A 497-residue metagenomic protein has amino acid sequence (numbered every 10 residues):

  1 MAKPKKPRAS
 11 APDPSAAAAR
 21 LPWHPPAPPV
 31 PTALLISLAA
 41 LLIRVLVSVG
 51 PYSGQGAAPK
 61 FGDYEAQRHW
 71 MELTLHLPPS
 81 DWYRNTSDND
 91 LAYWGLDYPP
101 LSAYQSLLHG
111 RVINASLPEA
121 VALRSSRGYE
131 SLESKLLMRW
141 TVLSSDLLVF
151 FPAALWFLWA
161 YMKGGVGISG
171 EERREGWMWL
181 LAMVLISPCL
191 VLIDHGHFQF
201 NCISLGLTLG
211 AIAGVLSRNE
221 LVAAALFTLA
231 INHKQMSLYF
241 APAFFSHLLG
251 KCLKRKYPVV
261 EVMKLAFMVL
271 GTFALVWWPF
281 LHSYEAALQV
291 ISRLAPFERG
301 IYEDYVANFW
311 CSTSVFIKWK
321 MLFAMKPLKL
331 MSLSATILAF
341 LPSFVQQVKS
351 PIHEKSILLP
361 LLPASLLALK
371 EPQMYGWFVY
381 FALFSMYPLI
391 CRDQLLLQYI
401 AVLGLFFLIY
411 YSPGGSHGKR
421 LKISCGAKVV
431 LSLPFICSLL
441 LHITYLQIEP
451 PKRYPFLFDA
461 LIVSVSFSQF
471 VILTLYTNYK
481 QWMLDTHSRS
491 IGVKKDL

Functional and structural regions predicted by a protein language model:
M1-G54, L155-L158, M162, R174-L180 (+2 more regions): Start-transfer (signal-anchor) and selected internal transmembrane alpha helices of multi-pass inner/ER membrane
L34-L38, Q105, M178-A182, A225 (+1 more regions): Hydrophobic alpha-helical transmembrane segments
I43, V47, S102, V149 (+3 more regions): Alpha-helical transmembrane segments of multipass membrane proteins
Y64-S116, V121-S144, S187-L207, Y257-A364 (+2 more regions): Membrane-interfacial catalytic/cofactor-binding modules of polytopic membrane enzymes
P118-S125, A153-P188: Transmembrane-helix signature of polytopic, membrane-embedded enzymes that assemble or transfer cell-envelope glycans
V166-G170, L209-V222, L248, C252-K254: Membrane-interface transmembrane helices that cradle and orient dolichyl/undecaprenyl
C189-L192, G210-G214, L221-P242, F381-Y387: Membrane-interface alpha helices of multi-pass inner-membrane proteins
T228-N232, A241-K251, L362-L366: Hydrophobic transmembrane alpha-helices of multi-pass, membrane-embedded glycosylation machinery
